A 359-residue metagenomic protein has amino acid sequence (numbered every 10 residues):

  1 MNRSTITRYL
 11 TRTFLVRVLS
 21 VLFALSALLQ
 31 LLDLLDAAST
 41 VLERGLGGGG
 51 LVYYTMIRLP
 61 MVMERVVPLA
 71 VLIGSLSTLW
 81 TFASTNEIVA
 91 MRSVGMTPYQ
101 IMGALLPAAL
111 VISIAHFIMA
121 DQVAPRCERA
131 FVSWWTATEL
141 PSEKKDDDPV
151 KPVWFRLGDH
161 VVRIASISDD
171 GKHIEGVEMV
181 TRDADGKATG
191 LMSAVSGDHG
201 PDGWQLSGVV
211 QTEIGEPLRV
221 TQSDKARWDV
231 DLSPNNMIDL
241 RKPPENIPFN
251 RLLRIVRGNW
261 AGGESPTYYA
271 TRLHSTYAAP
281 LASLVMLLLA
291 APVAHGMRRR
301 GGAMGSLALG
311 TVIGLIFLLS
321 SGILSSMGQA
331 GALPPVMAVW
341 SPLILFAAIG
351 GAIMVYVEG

Functional and structural regions predicted by a protein language model:
M1-G158, D169, P217-V220, V230-G359: Transmembrane alpha-helices
W154, W204-Q205: Signature tryptophan residues that serve as conserved aromatic anchors
R163, G176-M179, Q205-G208: Short hydrophobic/aromatic-rich beta-strand segments that constitute the beta-sheet cores of beta-sandwich/beta-barrel
I164-A165, A194-D198: Extended lipid/amphipathic-ligand handling interfaces
I174, M192-A194, L206-Q211, S223-K225: Extended beta-sheet lipid-handling architectures
V180-A184, V209-E216: Short, solvent-exposed aromatic-acidic interface loops
